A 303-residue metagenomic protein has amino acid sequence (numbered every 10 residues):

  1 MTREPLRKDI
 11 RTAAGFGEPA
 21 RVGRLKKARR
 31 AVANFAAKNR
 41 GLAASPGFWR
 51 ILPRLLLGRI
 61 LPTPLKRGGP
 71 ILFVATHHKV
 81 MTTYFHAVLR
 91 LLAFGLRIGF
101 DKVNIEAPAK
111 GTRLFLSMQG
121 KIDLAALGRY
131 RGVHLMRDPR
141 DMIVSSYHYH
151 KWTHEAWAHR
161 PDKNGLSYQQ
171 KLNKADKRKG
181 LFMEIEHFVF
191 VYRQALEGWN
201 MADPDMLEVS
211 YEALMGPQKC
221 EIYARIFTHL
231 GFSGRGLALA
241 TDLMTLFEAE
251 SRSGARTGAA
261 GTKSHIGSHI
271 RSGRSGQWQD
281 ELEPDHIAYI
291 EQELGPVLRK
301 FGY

Functional and structural regions predicted by a protein language model:
R3-L172, R178-V209, G273, D285 (+1 more regions): PAPS-dependent sulfotransferase catalytic domain
R97-T112, M201-D280, P284, A288: The conserved 3'-phosphoadenosine-5'-phosphosulfate
L166-A175, K219-I222, G234: Acidic, glycine-rich loop-and-strand cores that form catalytic or ligand-binding grooves in diverse globular domains
